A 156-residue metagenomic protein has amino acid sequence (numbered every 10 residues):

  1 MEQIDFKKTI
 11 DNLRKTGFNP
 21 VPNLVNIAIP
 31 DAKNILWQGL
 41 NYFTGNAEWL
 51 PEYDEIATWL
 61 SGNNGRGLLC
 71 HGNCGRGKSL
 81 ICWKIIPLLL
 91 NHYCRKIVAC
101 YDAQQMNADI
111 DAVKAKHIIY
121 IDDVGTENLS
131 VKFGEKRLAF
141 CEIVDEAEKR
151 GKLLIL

Functional and structural regions predicted by a protein language model:
M1-N64: A short, basic N-terminal segment
L50-A57, S79, R137, C141: Short, well-ordered alpha-helical scaffold segments within catalytic/effector domains
T58-S61, P87, D145: Surface-exposed alpha-helical segments enriched in charged/polar residues
N64-R66, A115-K116: Short glycine/proline-enriched coil/turn segments at helix->beta-strand junctions
G65-C82: Walker A/P-loop nucleotide-binding motif
I86-V98: Post-Walker A helix-loop "phosphate-sensing" segment adjacent to the P-loop in P-loop NTPases
I97-A103, N107-L154: Conserved nucleotide-sensing/catalytic segment adjacent to the nucleotide-binding pocket in NTP-handling enzymes
